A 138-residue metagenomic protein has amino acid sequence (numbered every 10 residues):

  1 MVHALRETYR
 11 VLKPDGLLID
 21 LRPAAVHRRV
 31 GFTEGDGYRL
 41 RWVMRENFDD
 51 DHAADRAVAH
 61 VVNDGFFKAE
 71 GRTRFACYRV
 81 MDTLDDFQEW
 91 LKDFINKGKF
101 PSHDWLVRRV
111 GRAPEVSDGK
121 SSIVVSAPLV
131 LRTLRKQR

Functional and structural regions predicted by a protein language model:
V2-L17: A short glycine-rich, Lys/Arg-flanked "PGG" loop and its adjoining helix->strand segment in the class I
T8, D20-R22, M81: Long, contiguous hydrophobic alpha-helical segments, chiefly transmembrane helices and signal peptides
K13, L21, F32, D49-V58 (+1 more regions): Conserved short hydrophobic patches within well-ordered secondary structure
L17-D49: Conserved class I S-adenosyl-L-methionine
A24-G31, H52-V61, W105-R112: Low-complexity, flexible helical/coil segments
V43-R72: Active-site capping/gating segments
N63-R138: Conserved Class I S-adenosyl-L-methionine
